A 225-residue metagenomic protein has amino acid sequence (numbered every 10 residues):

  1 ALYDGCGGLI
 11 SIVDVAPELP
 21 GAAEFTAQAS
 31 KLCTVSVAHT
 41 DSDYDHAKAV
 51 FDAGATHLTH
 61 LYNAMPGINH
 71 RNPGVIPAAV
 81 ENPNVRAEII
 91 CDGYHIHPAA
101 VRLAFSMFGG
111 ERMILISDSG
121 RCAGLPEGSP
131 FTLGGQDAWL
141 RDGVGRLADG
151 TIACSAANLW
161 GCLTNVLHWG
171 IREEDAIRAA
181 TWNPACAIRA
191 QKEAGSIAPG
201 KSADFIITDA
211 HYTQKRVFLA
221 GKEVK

Functional and structural regions predicted by a protein language model:
L2-E127: Active-site core of metal-dependent hydrolases
P77-I89, G93, F105-S117, C122-T208: His/Asp/Glu-enriched, well-ordered alpha-helical/loop segment that forms or immediately abuts the divalent-metal
H211: Residues in the short beta-alpha loop(s) of Rossmann-like NAD(P)-binding domains
K225: Mg2+-dependent phosphoryl-transfer enzymes with acidic/Ser/Thr/Gly-rich catalytic loops
